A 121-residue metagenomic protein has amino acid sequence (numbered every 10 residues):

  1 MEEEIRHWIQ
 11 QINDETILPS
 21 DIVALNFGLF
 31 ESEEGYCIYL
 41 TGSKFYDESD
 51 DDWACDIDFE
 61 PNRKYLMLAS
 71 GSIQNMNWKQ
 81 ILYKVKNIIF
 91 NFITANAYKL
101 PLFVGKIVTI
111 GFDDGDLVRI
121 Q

Functional and structural regions predicted by a protein language model:
E3-L18, E33, E48-D51, I57 (+2 more regions): Acidic, proline/glycine-rich low-complexity IDRs
S20-Y46: N-terminal interaction modules that seed assembly of large macromolecular complexes
